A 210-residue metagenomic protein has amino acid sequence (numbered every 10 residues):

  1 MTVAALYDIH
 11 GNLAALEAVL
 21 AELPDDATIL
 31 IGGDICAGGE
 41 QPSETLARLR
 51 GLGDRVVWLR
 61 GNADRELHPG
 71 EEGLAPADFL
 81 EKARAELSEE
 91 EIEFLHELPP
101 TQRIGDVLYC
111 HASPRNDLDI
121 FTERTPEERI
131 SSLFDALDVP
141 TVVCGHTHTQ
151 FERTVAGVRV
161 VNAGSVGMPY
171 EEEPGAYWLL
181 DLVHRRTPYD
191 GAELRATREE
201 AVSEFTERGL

Functional and structural regions predicted by a protein language model:
T2-H10, D106-S113, V160-G164: Active-site-proximal beta-strand elements of phosphoester/diester hydrolases
T2-H96: Core catalytic region of metal-dependent phosphoesterases/phosphodiesterases, especially metallo-beta-lactamase-like
H10-A15, A37-E40, A63-H68, R115-D117 (+2 more regions): Active-site environment of divalent metal-dependent phosphoester hydrolases
L30, V57-L59, C110, V143 (+1 more regions): Hydrophobic/aromatic beta-strand patches that form the interior of the parallel beta-sheet core in alpha/beta enzyme
G73-L80, V107-L137: Active-site-proximal segments of metal-dependent phosphoesterases and phosphodiesterases across multiple
P100-G105, R153-V155: Short acidic-hydrophobic surface loop/beta-edge motif
T141, R153-L210: Acidic, His/Gly-rich catalytic cores of divalent-metal-dependent hydrolytic chemistry
